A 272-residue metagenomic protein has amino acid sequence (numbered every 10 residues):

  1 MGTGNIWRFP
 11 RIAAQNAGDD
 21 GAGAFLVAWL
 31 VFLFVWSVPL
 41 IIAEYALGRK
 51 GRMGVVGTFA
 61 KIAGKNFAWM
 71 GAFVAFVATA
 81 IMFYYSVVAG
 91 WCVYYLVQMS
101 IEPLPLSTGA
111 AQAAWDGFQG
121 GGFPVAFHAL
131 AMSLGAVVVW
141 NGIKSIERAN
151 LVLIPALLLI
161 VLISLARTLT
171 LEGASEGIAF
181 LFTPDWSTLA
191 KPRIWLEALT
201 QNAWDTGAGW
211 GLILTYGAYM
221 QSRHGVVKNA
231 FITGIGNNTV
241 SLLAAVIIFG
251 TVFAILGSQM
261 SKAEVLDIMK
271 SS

Functional and structural regions predicted by a protein language model:
M1-G4, S37, G48-K50, I81-V87 (+2 more regions): Short helix-coil transition sites and intra-membrane helix breaks within transmembrane domains of multi-pass
M1-L30, E176, L214-M220, N229-F231 (+1 more regions): Transmembrane helix-boundary motif of multi-pass solute transporters/channels
M1-R8, A126, L130-L134, W204 (+1 more regions): The first (N-terminal) embedded transmembrane alpha-helix
I12-D20, K50, V55-F73, S86-I143 (+2 more regions): Inter-helical loop and helix-membrane interface segments of multi-pass membrane transporters/permeases
A28-A63: Juxtamembrane transmembrane-helix boundary signature
L30-V35, F73-Y84, A129-S133, L196-G207: Hydrophobic alpha-helical transmembrane segments of multi-pass membrane proteins
V31-V38, V74-Y94, A156-L165, G236-G250: Hydrophobic alpha-helical membrane-insertion segments
E147-S272: Membrane-embedded translocation segments of transport machinery
